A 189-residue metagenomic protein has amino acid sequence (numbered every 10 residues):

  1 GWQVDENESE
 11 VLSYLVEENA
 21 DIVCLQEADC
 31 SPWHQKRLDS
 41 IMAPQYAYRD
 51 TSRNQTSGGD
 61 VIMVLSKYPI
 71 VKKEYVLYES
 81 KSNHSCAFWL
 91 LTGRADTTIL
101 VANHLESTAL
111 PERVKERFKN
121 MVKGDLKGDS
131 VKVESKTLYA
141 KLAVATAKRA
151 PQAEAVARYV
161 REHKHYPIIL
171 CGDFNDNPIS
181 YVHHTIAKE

Functional and structural regions predicted by a protein language model:
W2, I22-E27, Y75, Y139-T146 (+1 more regions): Second-shell loop/turn segments in exported
W2-S9, T146-P151: Conserved phosphate-coordination/catalytic loops
Q3-N7, V16, I22-K119: Structured beta-strand-rich core segments of catalytic domains in phosphoester-bond hydrolases
Q3-V4, S13, E17, H184-E189: Short, intrinsically disordered, charge-balanced linker/junction segments flanking boundaries in proteins
E8-S9, Q35, S180-H183: Conserved strand-to-helix beginnings and helix N-cap segments that scaffold or border functional pockets
N19, E27, S66-P69, V160-K164 (+1 more regions): Sec/Tat-exported extracytoplasmic proteins
R117-E189: Metal-dependent phosphoesterases centered on the DNase I-like endonuclease/exonuclease/phosphatase
